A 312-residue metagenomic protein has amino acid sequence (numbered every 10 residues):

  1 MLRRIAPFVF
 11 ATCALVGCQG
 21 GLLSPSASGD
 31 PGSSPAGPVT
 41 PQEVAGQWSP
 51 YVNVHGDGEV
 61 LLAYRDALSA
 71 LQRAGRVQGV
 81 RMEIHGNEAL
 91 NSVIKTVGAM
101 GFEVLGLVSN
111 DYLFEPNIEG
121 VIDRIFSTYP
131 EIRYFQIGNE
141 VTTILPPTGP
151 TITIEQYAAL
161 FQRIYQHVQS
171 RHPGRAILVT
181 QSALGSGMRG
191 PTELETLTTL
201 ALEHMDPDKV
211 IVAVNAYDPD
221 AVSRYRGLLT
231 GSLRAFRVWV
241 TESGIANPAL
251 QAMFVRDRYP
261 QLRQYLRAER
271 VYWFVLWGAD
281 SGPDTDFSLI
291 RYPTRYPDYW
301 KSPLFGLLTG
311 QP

Functional and structural regions predicted by a protein language model:
L15-Q42: Bacterial Sec-dependent N-terminal signal peptides
G32-G86: Boundary/entry segment of secreted carbohydrate-active catalytic domains
Y64, L90-I94, I118-F126, S186-M205 (+1 more regions): Distinct, well-ordered alpha-helical segments
G106-V108, R133, N139, Q181 (+2 more regions): Aromatic- and acid-rich polysaccharide-binding/catalytic face of secreted or lumenal carbohydrate-active enzymes
Y112-I137, T153-R171, T192-D208, P260-R263: An active-site-proximal structural segment forming one wall of the substrate-binding cleft that immediately precedes
I122-I154, L178-G187, V240, V271-W273 (+1 more regions): Active-site groove signature of glycoside hydrolases
L160-L194, V214-A216, F236-A246, A268-G278: Aromatic-lined carbohydrate-recognition surfaces of secreted/lumenal glycan-active proteins
N247-P312: Substrate-binding cleft of secreted/luminal carbohydrate-active enzymes
